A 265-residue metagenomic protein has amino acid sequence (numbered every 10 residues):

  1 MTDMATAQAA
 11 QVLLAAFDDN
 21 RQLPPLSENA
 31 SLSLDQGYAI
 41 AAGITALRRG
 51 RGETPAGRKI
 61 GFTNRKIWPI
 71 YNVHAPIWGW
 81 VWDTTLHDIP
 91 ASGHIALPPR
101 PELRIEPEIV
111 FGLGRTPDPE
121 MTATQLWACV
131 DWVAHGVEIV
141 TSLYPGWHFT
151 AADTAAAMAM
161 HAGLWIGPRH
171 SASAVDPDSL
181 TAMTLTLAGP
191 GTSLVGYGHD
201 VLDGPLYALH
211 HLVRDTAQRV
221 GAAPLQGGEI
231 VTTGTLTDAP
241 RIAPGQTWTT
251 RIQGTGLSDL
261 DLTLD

Functional and structural regions predicted by a protein language model:
T2-V213, A217-A222, A243-P244, L257-D265: Catalytic-core "active-site belt" of small-molecule-metabolizing enzymes, emphasizing His/Asp/Glu-rich regions
A188-P190, T233, Q253: Short strand-turn-strand beta-turns centered on an Asx-Gly dipeptide
L225-T237: Conserved metal-binding segment of the jelly-roll/cupin
L236-P240, G254-L257: Short, charged beta-turn/beta-strand-edge "cap" motif at the junction between a beta-strand and an adjacent loop
W248-R251: Short, aromatic- and glycine-rich surface loops/edge beta-strands on solvent-exposed regions
